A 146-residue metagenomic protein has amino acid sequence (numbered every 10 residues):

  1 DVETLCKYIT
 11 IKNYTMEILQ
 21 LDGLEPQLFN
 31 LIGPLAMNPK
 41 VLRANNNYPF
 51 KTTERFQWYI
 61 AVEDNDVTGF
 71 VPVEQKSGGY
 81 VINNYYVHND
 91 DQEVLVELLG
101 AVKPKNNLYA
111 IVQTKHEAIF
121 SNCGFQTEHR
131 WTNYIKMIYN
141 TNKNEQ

Functional and structural regions predicted by a protein language model:
D1-E3: Acidic, Ala/Val/Gly-enriched low-complexity intrinsically disordered segments
Y8-N45: Short amphipathic alpha-helix that is part of the acyltransferase structural core
Y48-I60, D64-D66: A short helix-loop-beta-strand connector motif used in the catalytic cores of GNAT acetyltransferases and, in some
I60, N65-E74, V81: Conserved beta-strand in the GNAT
S77-N89: Conserved acetyl-CoA binding element of GNAT-fold acetyltransferases
N89-P104: Conserved acetyl-CoA-binding loop-helix of GNAT-fold acetyltransferases
P104-T114: Conserved GNAT acetyl-CoA-binding A-motif
T114-N133: Conserved active-site alpha-helix within GNAT-family acetyltransferase domains
